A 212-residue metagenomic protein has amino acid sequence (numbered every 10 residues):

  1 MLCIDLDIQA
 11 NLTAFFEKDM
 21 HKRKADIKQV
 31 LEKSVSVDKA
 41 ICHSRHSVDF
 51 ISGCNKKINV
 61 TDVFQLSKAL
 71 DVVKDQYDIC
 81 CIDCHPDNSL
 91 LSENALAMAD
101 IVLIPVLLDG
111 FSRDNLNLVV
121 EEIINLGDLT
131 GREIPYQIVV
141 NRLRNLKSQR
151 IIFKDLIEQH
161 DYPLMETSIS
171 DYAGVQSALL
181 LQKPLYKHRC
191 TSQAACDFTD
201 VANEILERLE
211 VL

Functional and structural regions predicted by a protein language model:
M1-L212: P-loop NTP-binding core
